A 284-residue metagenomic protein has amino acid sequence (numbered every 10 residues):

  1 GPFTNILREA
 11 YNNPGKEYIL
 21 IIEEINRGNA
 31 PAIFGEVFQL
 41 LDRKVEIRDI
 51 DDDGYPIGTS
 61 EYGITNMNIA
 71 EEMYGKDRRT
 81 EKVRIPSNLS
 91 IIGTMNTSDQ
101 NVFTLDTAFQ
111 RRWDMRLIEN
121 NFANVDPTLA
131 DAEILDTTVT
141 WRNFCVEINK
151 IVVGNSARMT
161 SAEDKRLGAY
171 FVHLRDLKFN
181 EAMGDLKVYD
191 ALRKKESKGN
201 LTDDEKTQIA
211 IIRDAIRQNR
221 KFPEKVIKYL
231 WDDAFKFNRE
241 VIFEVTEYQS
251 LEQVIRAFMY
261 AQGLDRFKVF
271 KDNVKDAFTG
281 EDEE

Functional and structural regions predicted by a protein language model:
G1-E284: C-terminal regulatory/interaction module of P-loop NTP-utilizing enzymes
